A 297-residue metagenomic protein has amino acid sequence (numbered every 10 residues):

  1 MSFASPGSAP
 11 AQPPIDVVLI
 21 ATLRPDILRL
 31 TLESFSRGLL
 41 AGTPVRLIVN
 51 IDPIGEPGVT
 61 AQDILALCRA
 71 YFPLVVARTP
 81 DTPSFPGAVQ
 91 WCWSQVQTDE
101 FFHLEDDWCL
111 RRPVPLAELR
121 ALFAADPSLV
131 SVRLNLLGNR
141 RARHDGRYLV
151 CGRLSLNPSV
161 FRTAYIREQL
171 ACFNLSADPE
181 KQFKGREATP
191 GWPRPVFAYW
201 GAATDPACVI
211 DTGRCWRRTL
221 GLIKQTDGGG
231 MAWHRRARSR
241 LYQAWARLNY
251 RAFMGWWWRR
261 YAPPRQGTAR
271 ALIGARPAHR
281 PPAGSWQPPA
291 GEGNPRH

Functional and structural regions predicted by a protein language model:
R24-L39: Short, well-formed alpha-helical segments that are part of the catalytic scaffolds of diverse glycosyltransferases
L30-T31, P158, E168, C172-H297: C-terminal catalytic/acceptor-binding lobe
S36-V76: Acidic donor-binding segment of Leloir-type glycosyltransferases
P80-A88, R111: A short, glycine-/small-residue-rich helix N-cap motif at loop->alpha-helix starts within glycosyltransferase
Q90-E100: Active-site nucleotide-sugar/metal-binding loop of Leloir-type enzymes
Q97-T98, R153-L170: Conserved nucleotide-sugar donor-binding and metal-coordinating catalytic region shared by glycosyltransferases
D99-C109: Short beta-strand-to-loop acidic/aromatic patch adjacent to the donor-nucleotide binding site
P113-L136: Conserved donor-nucleotide/metal-binding helix-loop-beta segment in metal-dependent transferases, i.e., the alpha-helix
